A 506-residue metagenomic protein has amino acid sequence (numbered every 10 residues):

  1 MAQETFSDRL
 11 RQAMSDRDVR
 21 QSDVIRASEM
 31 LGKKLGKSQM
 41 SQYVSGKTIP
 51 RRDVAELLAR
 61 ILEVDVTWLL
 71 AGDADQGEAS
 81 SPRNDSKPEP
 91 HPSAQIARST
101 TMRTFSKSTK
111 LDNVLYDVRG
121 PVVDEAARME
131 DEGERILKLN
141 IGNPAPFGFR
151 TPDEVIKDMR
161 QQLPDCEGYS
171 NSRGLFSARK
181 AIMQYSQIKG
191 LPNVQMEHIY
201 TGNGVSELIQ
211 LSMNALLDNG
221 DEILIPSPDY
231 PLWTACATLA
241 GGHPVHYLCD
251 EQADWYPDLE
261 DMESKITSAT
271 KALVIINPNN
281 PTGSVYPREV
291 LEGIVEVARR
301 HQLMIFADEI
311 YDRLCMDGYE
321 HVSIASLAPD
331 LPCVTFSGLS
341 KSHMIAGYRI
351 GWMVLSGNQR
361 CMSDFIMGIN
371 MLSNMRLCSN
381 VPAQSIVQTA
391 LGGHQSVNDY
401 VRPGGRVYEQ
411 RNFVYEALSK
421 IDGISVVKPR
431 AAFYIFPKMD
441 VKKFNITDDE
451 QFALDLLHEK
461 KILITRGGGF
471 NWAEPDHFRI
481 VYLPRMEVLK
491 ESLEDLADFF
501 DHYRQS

Functional and structural regions predicted by a protein language model:
M1-S28: A short, Lys/Arg-rich alpha-helix, primarily the initiator
M30-P50: Recognition helix of helix-turn-helix/homeodomain-like DNA-binding domains that insert into the DNA major groove
S45-R60, Q76: Short, basic-rich loop-to-helix N-cap that marks the start of a DNA-contacting helix
I61, I188, S264, N445-T447 (+2 more regions): PLP-dependent enzyme catalytic core of the Aspartate aminotransferase-like
R103-G204, L211, C378, A390-H394 (+1 more regions): N-terminal small-domain helix-loop-helix segment of the aminotransferase-like
C166-E296, R313-L327, V334, E494-D495: Conserved core of the PLP fold type I
P329-G405, Y415-A417, F500: Conserved core segment of the aminotransferase class I/II
Q388, G404-Y415, V426-D440, E474: Conserved glycine-rich beta-strand-loop-beta hairpin in the small C-terminal domain of fold type I
